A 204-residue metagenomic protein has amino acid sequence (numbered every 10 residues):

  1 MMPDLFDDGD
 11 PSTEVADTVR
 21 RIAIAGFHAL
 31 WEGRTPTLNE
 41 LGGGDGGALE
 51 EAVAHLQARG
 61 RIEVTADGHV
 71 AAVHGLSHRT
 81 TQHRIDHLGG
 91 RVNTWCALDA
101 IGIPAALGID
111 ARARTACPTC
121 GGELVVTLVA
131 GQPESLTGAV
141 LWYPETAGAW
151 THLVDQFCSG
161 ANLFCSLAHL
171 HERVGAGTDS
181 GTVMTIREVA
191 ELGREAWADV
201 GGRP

Functional and structural regions predicted by a protein language model:
M1-I24: Short alpha-helical segments that sit at the start of domains
S12-V19, A66-L88, A130, A139-L141: Short, cationic-aromatic polyanion-contact patches
G26, L30-D45: Short acidic, hydrophobic short linear motifs in intrinsically disordered regions
G42-A58: Short amphipathic alpha-helical interaction segments
Q57-G68: A short, conserved structural fragment
A72-D110: Short, amphipathic alpha-helical interaction segments positioned at domain boundaries
I109-R112, E123-P204: Long, low-complexity, charge-rich intrinsically disordered regions
C117-C120: Short cysteine-rich clusters marking metal-coordination/redox-active sites
